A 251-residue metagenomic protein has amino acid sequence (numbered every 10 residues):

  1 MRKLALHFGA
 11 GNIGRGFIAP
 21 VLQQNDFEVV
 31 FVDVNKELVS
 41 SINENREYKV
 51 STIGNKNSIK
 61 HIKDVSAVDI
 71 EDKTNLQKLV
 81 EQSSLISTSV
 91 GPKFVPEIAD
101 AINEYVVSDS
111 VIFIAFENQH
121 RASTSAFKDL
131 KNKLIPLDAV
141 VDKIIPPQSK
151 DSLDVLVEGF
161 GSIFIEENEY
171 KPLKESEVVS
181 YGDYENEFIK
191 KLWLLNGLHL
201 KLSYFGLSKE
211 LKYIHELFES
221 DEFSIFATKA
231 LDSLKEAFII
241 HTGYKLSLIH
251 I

Functional and structural regions predicted by a protein language model:
A5-A19: Glycine-rich adenosine-cofactor-binding loop
N25-S66, D72: Glycine-rich phosphate-binding loop and adjoining beta1-alpha1-beta2 segment of Rossmann-like nucleotide-binding folds
S58-A101: Rossmann-like NAD(P)-binding element
V107-I112: A short helix->loop->beta-strand "cap" motif at the edges of active sites that frequently abuts
I114-K190: Rossmann-fold dinucleotide-binding core
E175-I239: A conserved active-site cap/scaffold subdomain adjacent to cofactor or substrate pockets
I249-I251: Conserved small/polar residues in nucleotide/adenosyl-binding loops
